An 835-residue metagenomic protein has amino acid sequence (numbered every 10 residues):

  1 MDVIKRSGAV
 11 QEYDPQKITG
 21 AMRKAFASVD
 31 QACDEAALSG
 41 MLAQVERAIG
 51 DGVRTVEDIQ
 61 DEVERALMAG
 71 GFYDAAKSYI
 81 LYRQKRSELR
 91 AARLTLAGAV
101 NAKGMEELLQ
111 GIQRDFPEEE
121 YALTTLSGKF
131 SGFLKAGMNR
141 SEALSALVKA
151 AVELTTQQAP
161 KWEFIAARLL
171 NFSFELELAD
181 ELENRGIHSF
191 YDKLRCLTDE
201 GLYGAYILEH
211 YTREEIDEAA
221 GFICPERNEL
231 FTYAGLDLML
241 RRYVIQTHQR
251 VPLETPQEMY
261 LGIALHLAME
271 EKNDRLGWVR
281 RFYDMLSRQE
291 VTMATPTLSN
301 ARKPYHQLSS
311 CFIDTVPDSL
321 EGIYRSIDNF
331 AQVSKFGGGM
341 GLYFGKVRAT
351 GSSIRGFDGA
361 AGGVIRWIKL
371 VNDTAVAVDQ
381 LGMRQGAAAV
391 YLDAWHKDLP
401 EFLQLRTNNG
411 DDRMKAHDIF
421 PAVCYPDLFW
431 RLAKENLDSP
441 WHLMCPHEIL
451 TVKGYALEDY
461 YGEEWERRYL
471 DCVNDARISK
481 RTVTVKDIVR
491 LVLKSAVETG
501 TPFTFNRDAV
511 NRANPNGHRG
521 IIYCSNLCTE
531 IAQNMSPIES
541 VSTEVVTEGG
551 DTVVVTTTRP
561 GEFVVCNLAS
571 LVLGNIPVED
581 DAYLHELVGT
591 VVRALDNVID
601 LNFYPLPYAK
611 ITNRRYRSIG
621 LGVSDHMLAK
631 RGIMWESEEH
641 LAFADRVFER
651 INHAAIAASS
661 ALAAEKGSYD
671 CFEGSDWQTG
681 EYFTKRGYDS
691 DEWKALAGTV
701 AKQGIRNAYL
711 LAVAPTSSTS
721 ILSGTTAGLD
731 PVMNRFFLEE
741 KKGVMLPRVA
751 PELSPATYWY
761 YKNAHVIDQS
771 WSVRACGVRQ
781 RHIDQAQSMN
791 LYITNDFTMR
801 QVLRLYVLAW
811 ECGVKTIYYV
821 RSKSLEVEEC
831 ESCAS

Functional and structural regions predicted by a protein language model:
R6-Y13, V100, V251-E254, N273 (+17 more regions): Alpha-helix capping and helix-loop boundary segments enriched in small/acidic/polar residues
A9, Q31-L261, G277-Y283: Core nucleic-acid recognition elements
D14-A32, M105-E119, L261-A268, A727-V732: Short, surface-exposed, low-complexity cationic segments
S78-Y79, R83-R86, W162-L194, Y425 (+5 more regions): Terminal amphipathic helices with adjacent charged low-complexity linkers/tails
T212-A220, C224, N228-D237, T529-Q533 (+4 more regions): Catalytic alpha/beta core of large soluble enzyme barrels
I245, V251, I263-R275, V279 (+9 more regions): Function-dense linear segments that define catalytic or interfacial modules in macromolecule-processing proteins
M285, K303, L587-Y608, I633-T716 (+1 more regions): Internal maturation/activation junctions in enzymes
Q404, I419-V492, A496-T499: Polar, glycine-rich mid-to-C-terminal structural blocks that act as macromolecule-binding/assembly scaffolds
